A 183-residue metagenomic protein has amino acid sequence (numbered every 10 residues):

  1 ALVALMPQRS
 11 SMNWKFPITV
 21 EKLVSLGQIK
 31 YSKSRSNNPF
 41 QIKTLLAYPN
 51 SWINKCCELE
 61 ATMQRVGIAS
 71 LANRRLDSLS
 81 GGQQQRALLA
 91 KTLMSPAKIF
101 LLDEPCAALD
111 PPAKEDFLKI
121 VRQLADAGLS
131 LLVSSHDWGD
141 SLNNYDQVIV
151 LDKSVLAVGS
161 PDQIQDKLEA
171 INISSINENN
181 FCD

Functional and structural regions predicted by a protein language model:
S25, F40-L71: Conserved ABC ATPase "signature" region
R75-L79, Q83: Conserved ABC ATPase signature
L89: Hydrophobic anchor residue at the start of the ABC signature
F100-D103: Catalytic Walker B motif of ABC-type/P-loop ATPase nucleotide-binding domains
P111-A113: Helix N-cap at the start of a conserved alpha-helix in ABC-type nucleotide-binding domains
S135-H136: H-loop/switch region of ABC-family ATPase nucleotide-binding domains
V148-S160: H-loop (His-switch) and adjacent beta-strand-loop-beta switch element of ABC-type ATPase nucleotide-binding domains
